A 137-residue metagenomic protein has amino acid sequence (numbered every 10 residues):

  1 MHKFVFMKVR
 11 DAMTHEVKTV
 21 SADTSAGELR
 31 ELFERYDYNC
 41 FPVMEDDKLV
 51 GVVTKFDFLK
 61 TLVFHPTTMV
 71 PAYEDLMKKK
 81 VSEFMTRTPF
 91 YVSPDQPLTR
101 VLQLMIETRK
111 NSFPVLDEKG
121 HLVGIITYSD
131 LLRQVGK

Functional and structural regions predicted by a protein language model:
M1-K137: Tandem CBS (Cystathionine beta-synthase) repeat/Bateman regulatory domains
